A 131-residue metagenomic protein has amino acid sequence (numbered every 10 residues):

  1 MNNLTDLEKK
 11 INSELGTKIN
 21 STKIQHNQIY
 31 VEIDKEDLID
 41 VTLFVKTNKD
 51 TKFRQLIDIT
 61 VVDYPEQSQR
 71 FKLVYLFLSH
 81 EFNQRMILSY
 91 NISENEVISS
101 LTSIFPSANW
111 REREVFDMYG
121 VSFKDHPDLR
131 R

Functional and structural regions predicted by a protein language model:
M1-R131: Terminal low-complexity/charged segments
